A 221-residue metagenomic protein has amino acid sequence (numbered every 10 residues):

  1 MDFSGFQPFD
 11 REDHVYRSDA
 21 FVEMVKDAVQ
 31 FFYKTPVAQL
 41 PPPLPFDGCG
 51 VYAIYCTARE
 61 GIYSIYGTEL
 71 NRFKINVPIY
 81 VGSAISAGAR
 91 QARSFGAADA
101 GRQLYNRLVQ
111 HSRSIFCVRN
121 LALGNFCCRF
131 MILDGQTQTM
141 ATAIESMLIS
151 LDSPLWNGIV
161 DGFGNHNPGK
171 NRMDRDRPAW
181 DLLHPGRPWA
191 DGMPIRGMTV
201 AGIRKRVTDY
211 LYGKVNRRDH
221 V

Functional and structural regions predicted by a protein language model:
M1-I79, S83-V221: Boundary/linker segments flanking structured domains
